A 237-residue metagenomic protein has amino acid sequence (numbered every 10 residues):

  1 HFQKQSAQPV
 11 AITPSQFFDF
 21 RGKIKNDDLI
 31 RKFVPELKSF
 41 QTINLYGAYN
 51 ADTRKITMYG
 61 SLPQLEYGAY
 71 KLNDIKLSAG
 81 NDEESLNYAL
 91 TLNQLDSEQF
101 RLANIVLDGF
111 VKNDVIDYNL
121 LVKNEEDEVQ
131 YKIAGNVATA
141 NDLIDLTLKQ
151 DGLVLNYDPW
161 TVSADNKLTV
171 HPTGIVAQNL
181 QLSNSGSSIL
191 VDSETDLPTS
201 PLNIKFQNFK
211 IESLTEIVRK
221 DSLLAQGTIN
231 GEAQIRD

Functional and structural regions predicted by a protein language model:
H1-R236: Interface amphipathic segments
